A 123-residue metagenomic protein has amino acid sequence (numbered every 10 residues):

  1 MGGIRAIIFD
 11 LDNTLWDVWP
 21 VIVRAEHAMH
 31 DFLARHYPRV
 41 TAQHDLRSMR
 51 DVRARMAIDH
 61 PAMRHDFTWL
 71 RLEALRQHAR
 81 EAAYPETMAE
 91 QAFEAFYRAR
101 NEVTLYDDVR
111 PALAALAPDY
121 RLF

Functional and structural regions predicted by a protein language model:
M1-D51: Active-site neighborhood of HAD-like aspartate-dependent phosphohydrolases
I7, M88-E102, V109-F123: Substrate-recognition element of Asp-dependent hydrolases with the DxDx(T/V) motif
W16-P20, A83, T104: Residues in soluble alpha-helical coiled-coils and helical-bundle/repeat scaffolds
R24, A28-F32, Q77, P111 (+1 more regions): Residue-level signal for well-ordered alpha-helical scaffold segments within enzymatic catalytic domains
R35, R80-E81, A115-P118: Secondary-structure boundary motif
S48-E94: A metal-dependent, Asp-based hydrolase signature
F67-R71, N101-D108: Soluble or luminal CAZymes and related metallo-dependent hydrolases
